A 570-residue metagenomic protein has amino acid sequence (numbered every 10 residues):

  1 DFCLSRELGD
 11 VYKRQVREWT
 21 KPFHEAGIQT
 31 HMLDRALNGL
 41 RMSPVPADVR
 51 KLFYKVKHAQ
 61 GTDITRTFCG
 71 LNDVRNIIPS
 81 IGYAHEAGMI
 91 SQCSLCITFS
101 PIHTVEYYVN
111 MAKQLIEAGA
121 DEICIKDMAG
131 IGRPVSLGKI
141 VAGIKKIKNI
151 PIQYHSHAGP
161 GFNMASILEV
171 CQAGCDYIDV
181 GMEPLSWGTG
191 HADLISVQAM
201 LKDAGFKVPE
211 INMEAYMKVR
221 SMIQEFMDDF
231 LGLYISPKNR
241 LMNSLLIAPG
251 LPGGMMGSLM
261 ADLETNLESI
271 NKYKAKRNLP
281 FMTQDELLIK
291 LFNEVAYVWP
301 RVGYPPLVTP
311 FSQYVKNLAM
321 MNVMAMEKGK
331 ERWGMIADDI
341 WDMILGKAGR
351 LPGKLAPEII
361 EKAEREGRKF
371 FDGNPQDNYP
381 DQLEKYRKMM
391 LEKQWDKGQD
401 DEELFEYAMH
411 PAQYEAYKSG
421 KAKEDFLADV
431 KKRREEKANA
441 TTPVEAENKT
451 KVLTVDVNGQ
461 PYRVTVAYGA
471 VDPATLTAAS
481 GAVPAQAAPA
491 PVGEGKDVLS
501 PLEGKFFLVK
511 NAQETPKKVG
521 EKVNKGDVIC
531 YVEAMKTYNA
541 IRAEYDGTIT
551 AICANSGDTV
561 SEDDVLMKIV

Functional and structural regions predicted by a protein language model:
D1-L8, Y12: Single conserved hydrophobic/aromatic residue that forms the stacking wall/gate of nucleotide- or nucleobase-binding
V11, S258, D262, F281 (+1 more regions): Active-site loops and adjacent core secondary-structure elements that bind or stabilize anionic groups
R17-A26, M42-F162: Hydrophobic, small-residue-rich alpha-helical packing segments that form membrane-like cores
T67, I123, G174, V197 (+1 more regions): Conserved, mostly hydrophobic/aromatic
D127, A173-G190: Glycine-rich phosphate-binding active-site loops on the catalytic face of alpha/beta enzymes
A165, G190, Q198-L201, G205-P280: Core active-site phosphate/anionic-ligand binding loop and the adjoining beta-turn-alpha structural block in enzyme
Y314-M321, M326-V519, K525: Flexible, low-complexity "carrier/transfer arms" centered on conserved reactive residues that transiently bear covalent
P489-V570: Structured functional modules or segments
